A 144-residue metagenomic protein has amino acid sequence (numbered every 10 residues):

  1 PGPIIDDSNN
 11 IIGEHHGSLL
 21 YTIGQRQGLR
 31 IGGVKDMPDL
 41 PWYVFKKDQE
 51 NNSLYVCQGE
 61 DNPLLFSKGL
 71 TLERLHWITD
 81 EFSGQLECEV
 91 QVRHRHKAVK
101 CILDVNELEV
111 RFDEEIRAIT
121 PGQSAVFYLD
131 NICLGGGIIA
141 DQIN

Functional and structural regions predicted by a protein language model:
P1-N144: AMP-forming adenylation/ATP pyrophosphatase catalytic core
